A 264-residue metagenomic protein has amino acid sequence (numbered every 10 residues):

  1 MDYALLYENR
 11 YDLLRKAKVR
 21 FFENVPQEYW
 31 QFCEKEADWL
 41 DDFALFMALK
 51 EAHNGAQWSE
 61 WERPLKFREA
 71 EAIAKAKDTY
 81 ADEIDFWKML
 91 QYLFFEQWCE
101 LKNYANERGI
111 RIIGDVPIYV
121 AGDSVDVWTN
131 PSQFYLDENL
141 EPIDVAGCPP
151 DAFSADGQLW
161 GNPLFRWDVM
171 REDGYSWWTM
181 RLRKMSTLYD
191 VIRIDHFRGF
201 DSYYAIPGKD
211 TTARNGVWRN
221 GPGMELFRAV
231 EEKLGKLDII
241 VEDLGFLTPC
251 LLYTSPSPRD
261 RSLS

Functional and structural regions predicted by a protein language model:
M1, H53-D85, W128-D168, Y203-E225: Aromatic- and acidic-residue-enriched carbohydrate-binding clefts of CAZyme catalytic domains
M1-W87: Extended, charge-enriched "interface" segments that sit outside catalytic cores
E51-H53, K66, P117-A121, R198-D201 (+1 more regions): Short, solvent-exposed loop/turn segments at secondary-structure junctions
W87, Y92-Y119: Conserved, well-ordered alpha-helix/loop/beta-strand core segments that scaffold catalytic motifs
L101-N103, T179-R193, F197-T248: Active-site neighborhood of glycoside hydrolase catalytic domains
V116-F134, S186, R198-F200, R219: Aromatic-lined carbohydrate-binding surfaces of glycoside hydrolases
M170-Y175: Conserved active-site carboxylates
Y253-D260: Conserved small/polar residues in nucleotide/adenosyl-binding loops
